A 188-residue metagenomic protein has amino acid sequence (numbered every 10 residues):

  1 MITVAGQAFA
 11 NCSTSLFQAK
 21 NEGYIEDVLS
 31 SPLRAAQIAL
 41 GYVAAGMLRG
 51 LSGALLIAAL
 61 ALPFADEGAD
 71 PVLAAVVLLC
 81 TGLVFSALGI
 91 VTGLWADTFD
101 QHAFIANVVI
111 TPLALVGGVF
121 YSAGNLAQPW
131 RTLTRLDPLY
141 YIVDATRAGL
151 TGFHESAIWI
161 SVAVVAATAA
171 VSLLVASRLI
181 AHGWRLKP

Functional and structural regions predicted by a protein language model:
M1-N11: Long, hydrophobic alpha-helical segments
A10-T14, E22-E26, I57, G89 (+1 more regions): Interfacial helix-capping/hinge residues at the ends of transmembrane alpha-helices
T14-A45: Helix-loop-helix units of permease transmembrane domains in multi-pass membrane transporters, especially ABC
Q18, S31, L62, G93-L94 (+6 more regions): Transmembrane helix-loop junction
A35-A106, F153-S177: Alpha-helical transmembrane segments and their short interhelical loops
A114-V171: Membrane-interfacial helix-loop-helix junctions in multi-pass membrane proteins
I180-P188: Short cytosolic juxtamembrane segments of multi-pass membrane proteins
